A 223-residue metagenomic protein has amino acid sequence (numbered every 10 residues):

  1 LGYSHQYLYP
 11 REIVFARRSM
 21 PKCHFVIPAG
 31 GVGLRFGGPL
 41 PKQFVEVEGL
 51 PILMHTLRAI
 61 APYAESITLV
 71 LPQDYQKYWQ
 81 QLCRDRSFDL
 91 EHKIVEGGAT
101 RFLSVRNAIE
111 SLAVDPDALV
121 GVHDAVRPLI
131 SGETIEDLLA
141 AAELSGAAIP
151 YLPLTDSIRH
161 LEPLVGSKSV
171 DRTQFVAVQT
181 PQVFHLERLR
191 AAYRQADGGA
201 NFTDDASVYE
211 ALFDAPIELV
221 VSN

Functional and structural regions predicted by a protein language model:
Y3-Y9: Low-complexity, intrinsically disordered or signal/transmembrane-proximal segments
Q6, F15-R18, M54-D117, D197: Conserved N-terminal catalytic core of the sugar/cofactor nucleotidyltransferase
P21, A99, V176-N223: Conserved alpha/beta core of the MobA/IspD/sugar-nucleotide pyrophosphorylase nucleotidyltransferase superfamily
P21-Q76: N-terminal glycine-rich phosphate-binding loop and ensuing alpha1 helix
E46, L129, S169, V183 (+1 more regions): Short aromatic/basic micro-patch
Q76, I135, F175, L189-R190: A generic structural signal for short hydrophobic patches within well-formed alpha-helices
A99-V165, Q179: Conserved beta-loop-beta/alpha segment of the NTase-like Rossmann-fold superfamily that binds/positions NTPs
K168-V178: A recurrent flexible, glycine/aromatic-enriched loop bordering the glycosyltransferase active site that acts as
